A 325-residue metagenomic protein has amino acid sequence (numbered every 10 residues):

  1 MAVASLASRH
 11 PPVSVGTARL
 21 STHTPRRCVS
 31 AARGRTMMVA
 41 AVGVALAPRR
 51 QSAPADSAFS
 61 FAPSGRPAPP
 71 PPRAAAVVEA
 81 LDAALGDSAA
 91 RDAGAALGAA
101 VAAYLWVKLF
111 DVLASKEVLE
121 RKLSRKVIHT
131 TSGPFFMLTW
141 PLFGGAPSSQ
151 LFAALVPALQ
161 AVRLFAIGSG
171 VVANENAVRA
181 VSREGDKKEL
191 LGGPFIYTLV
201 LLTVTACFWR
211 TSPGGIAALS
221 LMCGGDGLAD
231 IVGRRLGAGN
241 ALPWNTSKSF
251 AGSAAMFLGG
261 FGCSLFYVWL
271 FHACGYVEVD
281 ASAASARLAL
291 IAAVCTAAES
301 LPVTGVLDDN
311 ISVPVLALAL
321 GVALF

Functional and structural regions predicted by a protein language model:
M1-Q51, D56-S60: N-terminal chloroplast transit peptides
R27-A32, R49-R50, A74-A75, S88 (+1 more regions): N-terminal, membrane-interfacial amphipathic/helix-forming hydrophobic leader that caps and precedes the first
V42-A45, A103-V107: Extreme N-terminal flexible tails
F59-A89: Short, strongly hydrophobic alpha-helical membrane anchors
V77-G98, K108-F152, A161-L324: Interhelical loop and helix-boundary elements at the membrane-water interface of polytopic inner-membrane proteins
